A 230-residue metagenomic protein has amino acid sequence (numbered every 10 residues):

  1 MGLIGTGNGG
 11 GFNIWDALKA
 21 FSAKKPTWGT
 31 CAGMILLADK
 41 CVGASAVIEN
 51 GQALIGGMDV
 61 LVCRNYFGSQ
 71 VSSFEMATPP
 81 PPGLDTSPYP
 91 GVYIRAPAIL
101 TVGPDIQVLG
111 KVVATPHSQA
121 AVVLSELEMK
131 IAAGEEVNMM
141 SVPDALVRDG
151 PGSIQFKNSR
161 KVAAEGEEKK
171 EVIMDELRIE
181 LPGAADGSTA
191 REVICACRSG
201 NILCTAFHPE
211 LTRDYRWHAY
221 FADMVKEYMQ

Functional and structural regions predicted by a protein language model:
M1-G29, M34-A44: Flexible gly/pro-rich beta->alpha loop and the following alpha-helix that scaffold active-site loops
A17-A20, Y93, R216, Y220: Alpha-helical scaffold segments in soluble metabolic enzymes
K19-A20, W28, P82-T86, L100-T101 (+2 more regions): Solvent-exposed alpha-helices and their adjacent loops that cap or buttress functional pockets in soluble metabolic
A23-K24, M58, G200: Structured helix-beta-strand junction loops
P26-T27, I55, G91, I194 (+1 more regions): A residue-level structural signature of the nucleotidyltransferase/glycosyltransferase Rossmann-like core
C41-D186: Pocket-forming structural segment of enzyme catalytic cores
G187-Y228: A glycine-centered loop/beta-turn motif at secondary-structure junctions
